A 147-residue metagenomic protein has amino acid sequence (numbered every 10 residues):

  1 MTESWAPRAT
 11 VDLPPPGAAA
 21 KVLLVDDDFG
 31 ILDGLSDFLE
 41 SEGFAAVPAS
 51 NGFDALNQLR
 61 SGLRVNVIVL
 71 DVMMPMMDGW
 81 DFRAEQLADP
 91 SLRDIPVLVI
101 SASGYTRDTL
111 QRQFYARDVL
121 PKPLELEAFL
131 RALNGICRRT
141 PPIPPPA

Functional and structural regions predicted by a protein language model:
M1-K21, E125-A147: Non-catalytic signal-transmission and effector/linker regions of two-component phosphorelay proteins
D26, D71: Active-site residues of response regulator receiver
D33-S41: Charged docking surfaces used in two-component/phosphorelay signaling
P48-V67: Acidic, metal-coordinating helix/loop segments flanking the phosphotransfer/catalytic sites of two-component signaling
M74: Receiver (REC) domain active-site loop signature in two-component systems and cognate sites in sensor histidine kinases
I100-A102: Hydrophobic/aromatic residues positioned on beta-strands within the core alpha/beta folds
K122: A Lys-centered signature of the CheY-like receiver
